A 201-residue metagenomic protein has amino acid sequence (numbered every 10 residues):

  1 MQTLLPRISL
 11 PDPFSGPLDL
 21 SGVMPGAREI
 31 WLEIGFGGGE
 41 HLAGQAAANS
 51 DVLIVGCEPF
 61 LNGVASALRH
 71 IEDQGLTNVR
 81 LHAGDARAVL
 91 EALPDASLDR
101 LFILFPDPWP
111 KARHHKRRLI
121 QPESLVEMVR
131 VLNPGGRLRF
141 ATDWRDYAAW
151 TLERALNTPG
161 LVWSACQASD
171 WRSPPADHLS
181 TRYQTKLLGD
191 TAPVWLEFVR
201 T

Functional and structural regions predicted by a protein language model:
M1-L32, E40-N49: S-adenosyl-L-methionine
E29-A88: SAM cofactor-binding core of SAM-dependent methyltransferases, primarily the Rossmann-like beta-alpha-beta module
E91-R100: A short acidic, Gly/Pro-enriched loop at the edge of an enzyme's catalytic core that lines a small-molecule cofactor
D99-R118: A short SAM/SAH-binding and catalytic strip from SAM-dependent methyltransferases
F105-P106, A141-R145: Short strand-turn motif at the edge of the Rossmann-like AdoMet-binding core
I120-P134: A short glycine-rich, Lys/Arg-flanked "PGG" loop and its adjoining helix->strand segment in the class I
P134-T142: Conserved beta-strand signature within the Rossmann-like core of class I S-adenosyl-L-methionine
Y147, E153, T158-T201: Class I S-adenosyl-L-methionine
